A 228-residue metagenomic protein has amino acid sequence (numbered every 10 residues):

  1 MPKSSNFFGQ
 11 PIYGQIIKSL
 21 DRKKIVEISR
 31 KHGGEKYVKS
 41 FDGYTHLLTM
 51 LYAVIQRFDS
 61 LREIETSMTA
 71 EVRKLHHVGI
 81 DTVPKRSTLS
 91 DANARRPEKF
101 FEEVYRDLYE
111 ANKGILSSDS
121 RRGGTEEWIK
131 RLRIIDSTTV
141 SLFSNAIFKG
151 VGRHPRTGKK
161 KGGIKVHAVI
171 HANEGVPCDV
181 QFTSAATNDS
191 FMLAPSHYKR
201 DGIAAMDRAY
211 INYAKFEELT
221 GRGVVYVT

Functional and structural regions predicted by a protein language model:
M1-T228: Conserved, well-structured functional cores that handle cations and Mg-NTP chemistry
